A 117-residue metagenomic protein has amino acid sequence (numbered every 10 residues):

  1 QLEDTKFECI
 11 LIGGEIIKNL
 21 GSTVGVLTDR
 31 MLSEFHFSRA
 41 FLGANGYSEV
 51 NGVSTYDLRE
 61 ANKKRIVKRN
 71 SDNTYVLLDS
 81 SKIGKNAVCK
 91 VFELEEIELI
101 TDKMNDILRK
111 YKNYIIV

Functional and structural regions predicted by a protein language model:
Q1-V117: Conserved phosphate- and dinucleotide-binding cores of soluble alpha/beta proteins, encompassing both enzyme active
